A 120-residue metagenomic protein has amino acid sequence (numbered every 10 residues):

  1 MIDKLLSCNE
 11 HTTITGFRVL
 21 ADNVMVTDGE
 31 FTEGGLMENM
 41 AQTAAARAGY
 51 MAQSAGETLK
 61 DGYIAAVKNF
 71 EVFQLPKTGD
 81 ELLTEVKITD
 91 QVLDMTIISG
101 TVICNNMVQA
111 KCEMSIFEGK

Functional and structural regions predicted by a protein language model:
M1-T32: Catalytic strand-loop segment that frames the active site of acyl-thioester-processing enzymes
I2-D3, V67, I97, K111: Hydrophobic residues on conserved beta-strands that form the core of alpha/beta folds
K4-S7, N69, Q74, I88-D90 (+1 more regions): A residue-level detector for short acidic-glycine micro-motifs
L5, T32-G56: Active-site helix/loop of acyl-thioester processing domains in fatty-acid/polyketide metabolism, spanning hotdog-fold
N9-E10, V26-T32, A45-G49, P76 (+2 more regions): Short N-terminal helix-initiation segments at or just after the protein's N-terminus
H11-T12, N69, M95: Structural motif
A46, K77-L83, K87-K120: HotDog/MaoC-like acyl-thioester-processing domains
A46-E85: Hydrophobic beta-strand-centered segment that forms part of the acyl-chain substrate-binding groove
